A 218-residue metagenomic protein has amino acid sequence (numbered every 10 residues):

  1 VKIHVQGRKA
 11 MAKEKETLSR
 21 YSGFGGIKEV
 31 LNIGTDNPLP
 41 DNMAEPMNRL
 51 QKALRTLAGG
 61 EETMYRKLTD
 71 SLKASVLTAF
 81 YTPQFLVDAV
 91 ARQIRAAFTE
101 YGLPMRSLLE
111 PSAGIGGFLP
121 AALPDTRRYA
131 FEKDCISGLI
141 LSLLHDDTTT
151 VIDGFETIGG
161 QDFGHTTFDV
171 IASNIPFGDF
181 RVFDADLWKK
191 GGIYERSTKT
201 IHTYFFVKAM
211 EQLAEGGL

Functional and structural regions predicted by a protein language model:
V1-L218: Class I S-adenosyl-L-methionine-dependent methyltransferase catalytic core
